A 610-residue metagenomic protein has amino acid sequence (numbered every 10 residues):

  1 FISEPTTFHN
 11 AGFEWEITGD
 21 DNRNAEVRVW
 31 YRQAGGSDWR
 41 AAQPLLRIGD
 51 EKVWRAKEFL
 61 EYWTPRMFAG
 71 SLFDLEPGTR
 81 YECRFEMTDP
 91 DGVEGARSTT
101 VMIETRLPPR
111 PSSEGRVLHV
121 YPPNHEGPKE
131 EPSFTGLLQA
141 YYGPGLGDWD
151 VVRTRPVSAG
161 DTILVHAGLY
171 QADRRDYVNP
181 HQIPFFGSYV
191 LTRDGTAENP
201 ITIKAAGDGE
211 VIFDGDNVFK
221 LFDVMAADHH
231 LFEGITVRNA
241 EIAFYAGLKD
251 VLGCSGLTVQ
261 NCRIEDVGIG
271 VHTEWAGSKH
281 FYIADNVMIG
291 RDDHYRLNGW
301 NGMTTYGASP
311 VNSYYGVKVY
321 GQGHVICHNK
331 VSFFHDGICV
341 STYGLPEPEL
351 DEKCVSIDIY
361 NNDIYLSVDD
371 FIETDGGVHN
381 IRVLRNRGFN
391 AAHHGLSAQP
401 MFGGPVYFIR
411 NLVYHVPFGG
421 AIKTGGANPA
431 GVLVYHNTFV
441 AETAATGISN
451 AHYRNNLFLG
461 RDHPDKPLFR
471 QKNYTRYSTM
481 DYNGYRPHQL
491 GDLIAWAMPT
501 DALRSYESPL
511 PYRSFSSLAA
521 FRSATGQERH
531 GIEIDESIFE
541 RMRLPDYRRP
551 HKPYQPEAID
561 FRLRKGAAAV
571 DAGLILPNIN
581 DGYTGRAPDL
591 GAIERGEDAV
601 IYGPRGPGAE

Functional and structural regions predicted by a protein language model:
T18-Y31: Solvent-exposed loop/turn segments flanking beta-strands in beta-repeat/beta-sandwich domains
R28-G78, P90: Recognizes extended acidic, P/S/T-rich segments that occur within or adjacent to Ig-like beta-sandwich modules
P90-R110: Extracellular fibronectin type III
E114-G115, Q171-P180, S188-Y245, D292-D293 (+1 more regions): Right-handed parallel beta-helix/beta-spiral solenoid domain characteristic of secreted/periplasmic
R116-H166, A172, F521, D589-A592: Acidic Gly/Asp/Thr-rich repetitive segments characteristic of extracellular carbohydrate-active and adhesion proteins
N124-G127, N179-I183, G299-G316, S449-E610: Acidic, glycine- and Ser/Thr-rich low-complexity intrinsically disordered tracts in extracellular/secreted proteins
H166, P200, A206-E210, D228-N239 (+10 more regions): Right-handed parallel beta-helix
